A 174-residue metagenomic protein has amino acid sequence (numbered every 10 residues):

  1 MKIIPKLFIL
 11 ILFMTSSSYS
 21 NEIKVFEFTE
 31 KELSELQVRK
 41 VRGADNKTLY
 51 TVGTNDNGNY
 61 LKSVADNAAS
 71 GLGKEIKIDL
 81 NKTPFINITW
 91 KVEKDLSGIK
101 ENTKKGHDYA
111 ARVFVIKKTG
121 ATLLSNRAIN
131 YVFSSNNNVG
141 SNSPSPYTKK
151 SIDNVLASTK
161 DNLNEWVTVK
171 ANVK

Functional and structural regions predicted by a protein language model:
K2-L10: Sec-dependent signal peptide recognition, specifically the positively charged N-region followed immediately by
L10-Y19: Hydrophobic h-region of N-terminal signal peptides that target proteins for export in Gram-negative bacteria
S20-G43: Extracellular carbohydrate-recognition regions
T48-G71: Short carbohydrate-recognition loop motifs
E75-I86, K160-L163: Extracellular/lumenal carbohydrate-interaction signature centered on repeated Trp-anchored short motifs
T89-D95, K118-G120: Solvent-exposed strand-to-loop "edge" motifs in beta-rich extracellular domains
G106-S151: Extracellular/luminal beta-rich ligand-recognition and adhesion surfaces characterized by aromatic-Gly/Pro-enriched
L124-N126, T159-V173: Trp-centered recognition loops
